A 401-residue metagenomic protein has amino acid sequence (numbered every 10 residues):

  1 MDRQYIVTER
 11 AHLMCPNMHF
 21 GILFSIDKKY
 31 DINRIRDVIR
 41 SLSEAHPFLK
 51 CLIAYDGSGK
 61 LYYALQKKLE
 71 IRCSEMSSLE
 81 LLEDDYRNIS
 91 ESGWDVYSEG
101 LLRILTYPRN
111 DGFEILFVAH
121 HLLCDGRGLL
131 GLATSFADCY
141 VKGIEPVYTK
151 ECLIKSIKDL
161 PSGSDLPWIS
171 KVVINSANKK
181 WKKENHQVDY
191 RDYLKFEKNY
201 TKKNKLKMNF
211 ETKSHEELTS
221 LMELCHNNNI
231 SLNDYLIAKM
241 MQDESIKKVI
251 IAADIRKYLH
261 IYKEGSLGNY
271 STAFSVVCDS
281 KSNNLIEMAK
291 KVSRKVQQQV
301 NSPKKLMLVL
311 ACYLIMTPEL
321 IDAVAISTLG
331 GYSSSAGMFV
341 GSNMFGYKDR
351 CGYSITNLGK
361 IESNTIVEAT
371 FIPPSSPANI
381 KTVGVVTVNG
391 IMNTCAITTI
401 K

Functional and structural regions predicted by a protein language model:
M1-G59, L79-L102, M222, S245-K401: Acyl-thioester-dependent acyl-group transfer interface
M1-Y5, E9-R10, L123, R127-G131 (+1 more regions): Non-catalytic, low-complexity flexible loops and terminal extensions
F20-F24, R72-C73, K207-N209: A detector of helix-start/N-cap boundary segments at the beginnings of structured domains
G21, V118, K202-N204: A short, mixed-charge helix-start or loop-turn motif at secondary-structure junctions
D27-H46, F117-T134, F210-K248, T394-A396 (+1 more regions): Acyl activation and transfer enzymes in specialized metabolism, enriched for ANL adenylate-forming modules
R36-K142, P146-T149: Acyl-thioester-dependent condensation/acyltransferase catalytic cores
E75-S77, S98-L102, N175-H186, K203-T212 (+4 more regions): Recognition helices and adjacent regulatory flanks at domain boundaries
N110-G112, H226-N227, D349-R350: Short, well-ordered loop/turn elements at secondary-structure boundaries
